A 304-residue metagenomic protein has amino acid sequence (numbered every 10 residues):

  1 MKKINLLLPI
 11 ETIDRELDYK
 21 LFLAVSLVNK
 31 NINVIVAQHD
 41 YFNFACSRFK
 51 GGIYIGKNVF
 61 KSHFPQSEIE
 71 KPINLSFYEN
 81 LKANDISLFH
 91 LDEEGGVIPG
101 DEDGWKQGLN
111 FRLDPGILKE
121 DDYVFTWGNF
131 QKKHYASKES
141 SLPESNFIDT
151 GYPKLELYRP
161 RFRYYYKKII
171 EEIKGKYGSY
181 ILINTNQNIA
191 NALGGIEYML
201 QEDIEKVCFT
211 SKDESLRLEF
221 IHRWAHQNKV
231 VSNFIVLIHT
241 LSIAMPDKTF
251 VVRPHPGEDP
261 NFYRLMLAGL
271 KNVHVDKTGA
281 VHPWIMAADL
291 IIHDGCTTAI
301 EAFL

Functional and structural regions predicted by a protein language model:
M1-R15, F234-P246: A short, flexible N-terminal coil/short beta segment enriched in small residues
K3-E171, A299: Active-site and donor-binding regions of nucleotide-sugar-utilizing enzymes
D114, Q227, Y263, A280-V281: Acidic, amphipathic alpha-helical patches
K119-V124, K248-F250, A287-I291: Short active-site oxyanion
A136, S141, K277-L304: A donor-sugar binding/catalytic signature common to diverse glycosyltransferases and related nucleotide-sugar
R161-M266: Conserved catalytic-core segment of nucleotide-activated headgroup transferases in glycan assembly
Y263-K277: Nucleotide-activated donor-binding/catalytic signature segment of Leloir-type glycosyltransferases, i.e., the conserved
